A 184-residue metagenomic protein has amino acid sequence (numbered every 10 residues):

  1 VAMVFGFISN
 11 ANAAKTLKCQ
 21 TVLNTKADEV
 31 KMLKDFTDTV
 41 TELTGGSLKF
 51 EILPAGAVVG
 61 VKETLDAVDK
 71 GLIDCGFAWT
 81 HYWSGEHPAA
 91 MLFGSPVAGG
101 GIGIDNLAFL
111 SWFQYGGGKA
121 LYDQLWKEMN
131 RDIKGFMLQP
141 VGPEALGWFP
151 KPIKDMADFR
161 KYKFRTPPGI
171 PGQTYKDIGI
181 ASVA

Functional and structural regions predicted by a protein language model:
M3-A13: Sec/Tat signal peptide C-region and signal peptidase I cleavage site
N12, L53, G142: Residue-level signal for pocket-adjacent positions within structured domains
T16, S47-E51, K163: Residues at or immediately flanking beta-strands
K18-D35, A55-V59: Extracytoplasmic "Venus flytrap"
L23-N24, E51-I52, A157-R160: Short, contiguous strand/loop micro-motifs
K26-E51, G169-T174: Short, polar/charged alpha-helical segment
D35, E42-L43, F50-V68, N106: Extracytoplasmic small-molecule ligand-binding "clamshell" domains of the periplasmic binding protein/Venus flytrap
T37-T41, D69, D74, W79-V183: Contiguous mixed-secondary-structure segments that line small-molecule binding/active-site clefts of soluble domains
